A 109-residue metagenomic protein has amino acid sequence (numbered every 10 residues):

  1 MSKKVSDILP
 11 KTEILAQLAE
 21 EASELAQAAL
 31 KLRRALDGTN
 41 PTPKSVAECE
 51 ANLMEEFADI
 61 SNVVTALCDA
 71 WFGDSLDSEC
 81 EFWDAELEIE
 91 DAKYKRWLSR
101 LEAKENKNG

Functional and structural regions predicted by a protein language model:
M1-G109: Flexible "arm" and connector segments at domain edges
